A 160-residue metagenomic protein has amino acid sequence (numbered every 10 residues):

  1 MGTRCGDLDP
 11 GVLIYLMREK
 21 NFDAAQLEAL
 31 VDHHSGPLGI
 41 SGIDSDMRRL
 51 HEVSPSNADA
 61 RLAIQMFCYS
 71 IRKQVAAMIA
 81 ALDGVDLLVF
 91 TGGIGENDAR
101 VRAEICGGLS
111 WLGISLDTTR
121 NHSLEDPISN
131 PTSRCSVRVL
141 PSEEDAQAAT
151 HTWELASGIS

Functional and structural regions predicted by a protein language model:
M1-R18: Glycine-rich phosphate-binding loop of actin/hexokinase-like ATP-binding domains
D7, S35, I94: Glycine-rich beta-alpha junction loops
D9, I43-D46, S133: N-terminal alpha-helical segment
P10-L13, M47, R102, A149: A general structural signal for well-ordered alpha-helical segments in protein cores
I14-Y15, A29, G107, E154: Generic alpha-helical structural context detector
L16-I43: Oxyanion-binding "anion nests"
A29, G36-I40, M47-A81: Adenine-nucleotide phosphate-binding core of ATP-dependent small-molecule kinases
R61-V89, G95-S160: Internal helix-turn-beta structural module
